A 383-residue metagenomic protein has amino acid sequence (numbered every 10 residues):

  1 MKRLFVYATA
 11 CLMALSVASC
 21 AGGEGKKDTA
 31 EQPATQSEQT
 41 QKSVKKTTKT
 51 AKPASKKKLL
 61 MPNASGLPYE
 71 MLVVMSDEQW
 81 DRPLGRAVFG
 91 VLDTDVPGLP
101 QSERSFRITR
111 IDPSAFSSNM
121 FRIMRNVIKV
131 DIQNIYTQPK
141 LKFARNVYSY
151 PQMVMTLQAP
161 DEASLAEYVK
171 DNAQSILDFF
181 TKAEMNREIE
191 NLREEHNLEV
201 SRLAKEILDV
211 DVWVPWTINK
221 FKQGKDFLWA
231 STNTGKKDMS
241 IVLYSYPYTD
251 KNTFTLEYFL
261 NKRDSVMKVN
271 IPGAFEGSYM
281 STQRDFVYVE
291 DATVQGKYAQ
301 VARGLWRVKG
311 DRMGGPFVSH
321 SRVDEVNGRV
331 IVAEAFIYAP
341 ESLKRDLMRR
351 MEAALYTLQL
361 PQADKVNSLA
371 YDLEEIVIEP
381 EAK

Functional and structural regions predicted by a protein language model:
M1-A8: Bacterial N-terminal signal peptides that target proteins for export
S16-S19: C-terminal motif of bacterial Sec signal peptides marking the signal peptidase cleavage site
A21-G25: Bacterial signal peptide processing site
K27-P139, F143-S149: Start-of-domain marker
T50-G66, L72-Q79, P83, P215-A274 (+1 more regions): Secretory pathway targeting signatures of secreted, lumenal, and periplasmic proteins
S105-F106, I111-E167, K268-G328, S342 (+1 more regions): Signature of long, low-cysteine stretches enriched in small and polar/charged residues
P160, Y168, N172, I176-T249: Acidic/His-rich structured neighborhood in mature extracellular/periplasmic domains
A166-E190, I218, V330-K383: Surface-exposed amphipathic alpha-helical segments
